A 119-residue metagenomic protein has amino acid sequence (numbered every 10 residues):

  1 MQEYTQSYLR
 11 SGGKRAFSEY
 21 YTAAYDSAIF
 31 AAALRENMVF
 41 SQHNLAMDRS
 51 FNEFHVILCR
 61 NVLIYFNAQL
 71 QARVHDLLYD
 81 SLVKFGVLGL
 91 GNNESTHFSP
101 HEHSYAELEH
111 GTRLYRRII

Functional and structural regions predicted by a protein language model:
M1-L58, V62-Y65, L70, S95-H97: Extended basic-aromatic, gly/pro-enriched interface segments that bind polyanionic ligands
S27-A31, G89-L90, A106-H110: A general structural signal for short secondary-structure boundary/capping elements
V56, F98-I119: Core SAM-dependent methyltransferase catalytic element
L63, D76, Y115: Conserved acidic-Pro-Pro-aromatic motif
A72-K84: A short glycine-rich, Lys/Arg-flanked "PGG" loop and its adjoining helix->strand segment in the class I
K84-N92: Conserved beta-strand signature within the Rossmann-like core of class I S-adenosyl-L-methionine
